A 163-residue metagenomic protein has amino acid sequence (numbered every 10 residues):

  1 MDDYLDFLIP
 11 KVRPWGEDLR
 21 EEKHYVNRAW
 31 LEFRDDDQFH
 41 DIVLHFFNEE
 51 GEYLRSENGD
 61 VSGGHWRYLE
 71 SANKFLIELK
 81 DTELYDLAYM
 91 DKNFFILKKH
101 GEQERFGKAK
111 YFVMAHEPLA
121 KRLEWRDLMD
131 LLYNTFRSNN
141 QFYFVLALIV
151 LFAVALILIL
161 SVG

Functional and structural regions predicted by a protein language model:
M1-E49, L54-V61, L76-G163: Lipid interaction determinants
E70-K74: Short, conserved beta-turn/loop elements at beta-strand boundaries and strand-helix junctions
